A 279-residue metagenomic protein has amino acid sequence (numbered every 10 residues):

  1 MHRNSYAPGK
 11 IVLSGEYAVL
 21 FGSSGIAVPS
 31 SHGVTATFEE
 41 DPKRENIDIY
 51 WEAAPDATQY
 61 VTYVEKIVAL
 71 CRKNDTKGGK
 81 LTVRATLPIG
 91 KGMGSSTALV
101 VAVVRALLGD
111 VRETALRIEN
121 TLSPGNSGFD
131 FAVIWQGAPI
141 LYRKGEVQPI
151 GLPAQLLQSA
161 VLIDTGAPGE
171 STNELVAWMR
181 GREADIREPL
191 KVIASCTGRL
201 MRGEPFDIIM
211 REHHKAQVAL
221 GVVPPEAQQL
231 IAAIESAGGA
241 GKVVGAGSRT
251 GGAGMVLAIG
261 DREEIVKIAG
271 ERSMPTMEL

Functional and structural regions predicted by a protein language model:
H2-S14, A18-L20, A27-V28, T35-D75 (+4 more regions): C-terminal nucleotide
L81: A glycine-rich phosphate/pyrophosphate-binding beta-strand-loop-alpha-helix module
K91-V111: DPxDG-like acidic metal-binding loop motif
